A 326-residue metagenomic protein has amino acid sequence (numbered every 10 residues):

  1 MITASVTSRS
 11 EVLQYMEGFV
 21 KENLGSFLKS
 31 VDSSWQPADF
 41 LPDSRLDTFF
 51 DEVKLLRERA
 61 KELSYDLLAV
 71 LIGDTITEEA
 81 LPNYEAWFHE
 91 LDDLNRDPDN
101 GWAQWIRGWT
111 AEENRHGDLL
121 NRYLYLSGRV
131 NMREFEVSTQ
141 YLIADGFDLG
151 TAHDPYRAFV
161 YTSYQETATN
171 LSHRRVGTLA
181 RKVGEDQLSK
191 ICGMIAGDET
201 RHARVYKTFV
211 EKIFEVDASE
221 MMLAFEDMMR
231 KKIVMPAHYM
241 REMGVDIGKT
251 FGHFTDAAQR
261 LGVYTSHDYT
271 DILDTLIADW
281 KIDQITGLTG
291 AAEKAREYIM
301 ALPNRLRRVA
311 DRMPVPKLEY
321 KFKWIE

Functional and structural regions predicted by a protein language model:
M1-E326: Non-heme di-metal
